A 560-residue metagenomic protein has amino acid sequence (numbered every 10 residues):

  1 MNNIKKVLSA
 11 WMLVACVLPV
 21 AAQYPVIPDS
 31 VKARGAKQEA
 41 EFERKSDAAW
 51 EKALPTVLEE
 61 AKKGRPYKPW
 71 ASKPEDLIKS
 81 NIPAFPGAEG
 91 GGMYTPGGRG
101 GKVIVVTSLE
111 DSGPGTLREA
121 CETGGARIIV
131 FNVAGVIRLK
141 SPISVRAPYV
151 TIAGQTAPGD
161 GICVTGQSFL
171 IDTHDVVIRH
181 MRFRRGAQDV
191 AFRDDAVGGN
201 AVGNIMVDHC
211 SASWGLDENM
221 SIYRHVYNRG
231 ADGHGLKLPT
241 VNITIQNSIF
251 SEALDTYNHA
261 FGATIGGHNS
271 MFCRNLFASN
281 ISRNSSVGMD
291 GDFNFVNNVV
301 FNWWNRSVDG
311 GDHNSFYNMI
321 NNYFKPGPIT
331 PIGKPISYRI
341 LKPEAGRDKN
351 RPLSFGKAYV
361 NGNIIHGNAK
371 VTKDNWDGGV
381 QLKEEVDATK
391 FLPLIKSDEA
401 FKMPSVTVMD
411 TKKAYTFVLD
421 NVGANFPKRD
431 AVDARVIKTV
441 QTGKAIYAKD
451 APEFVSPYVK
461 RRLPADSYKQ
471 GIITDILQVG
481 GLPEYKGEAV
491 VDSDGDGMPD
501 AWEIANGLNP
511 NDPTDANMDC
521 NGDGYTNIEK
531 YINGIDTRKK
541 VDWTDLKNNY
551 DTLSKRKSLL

Functional and structural regions predicted by a protein language model:
M1-Q23: Bacterial Sec-dependent N-terminal signal peptides
P25-E59, K63-K73, V287-M289, N294-I476: Extracellular beta-rich repeat passengers
F85-I129: Acidic Gly/Asp/Thr-rich repetitive segments characteristic of extracellular carbohydrate-active and adhesion proteins
R118-G125, I137-T151, I162-R179, R185-V202: Extracellular beta-strand-rich solenoid/capping regions of secreted or surface-exposed proteins that bind or remodel
Y149, G154, P158, H174-R185 (+7 more regions): Right-handed parallel beta-helix
Q155-I162, M181, L508-T514: Extracellular beta-strand-rich, repetitive "passenger/adhesive" scaffolds that bind or process carbohydrates
I476-L560: Extracellular calcium-associated, cysteine-rich motifs in secreted modular proteins
